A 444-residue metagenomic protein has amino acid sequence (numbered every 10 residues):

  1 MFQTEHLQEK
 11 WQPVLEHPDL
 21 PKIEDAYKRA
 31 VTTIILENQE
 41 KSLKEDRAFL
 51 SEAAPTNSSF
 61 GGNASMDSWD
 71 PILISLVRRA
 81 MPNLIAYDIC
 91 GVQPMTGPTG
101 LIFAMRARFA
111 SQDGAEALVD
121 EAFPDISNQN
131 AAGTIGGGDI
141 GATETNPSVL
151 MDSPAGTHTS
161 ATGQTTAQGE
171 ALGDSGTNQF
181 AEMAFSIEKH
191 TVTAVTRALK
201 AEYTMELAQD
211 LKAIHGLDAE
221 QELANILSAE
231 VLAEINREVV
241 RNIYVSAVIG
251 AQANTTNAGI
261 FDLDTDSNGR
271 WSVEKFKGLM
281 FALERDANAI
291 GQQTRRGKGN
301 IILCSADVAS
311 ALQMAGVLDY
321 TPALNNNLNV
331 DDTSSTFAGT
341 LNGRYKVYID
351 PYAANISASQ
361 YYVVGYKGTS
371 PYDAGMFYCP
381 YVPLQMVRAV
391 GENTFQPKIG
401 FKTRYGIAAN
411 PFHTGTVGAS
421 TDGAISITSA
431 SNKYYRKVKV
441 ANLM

Functional and structural regions predicted by a protein language model:
M1-D19, S246-A247, T255, I260 (+3 more regions): Short, intrinsically disordered N-terminal pre-domain segments
M1-N130: Extended assembly-interface regions of large multimeric machines
G62, M66, V77-L84, G97-G100 (+1 more regions): Acidic/polar, low-complexity extended loops/arms that serve as protein-protein interfaces in large oligomeric shells
P71, A80, A86-D88, A167-G169 (+5 more regions): Sequence/fold signature of self-assembling virion shell proteins
I89-V92, E238-Y244, N442: Surface-exposed patches in mature extracellular/periplasmic domains of secreted proteins
S111-N130, V245-I249, F412-I427: Short linear, low-complexity motifs centered on an aromatic residue
A219-E220, I235-N257: Short, glycine/acidic-rich hinge or "gate" loops at secondary-structure transitions that mediate conformational
A251-E274: Acidic/histidine-rich catalytic neighborhood
